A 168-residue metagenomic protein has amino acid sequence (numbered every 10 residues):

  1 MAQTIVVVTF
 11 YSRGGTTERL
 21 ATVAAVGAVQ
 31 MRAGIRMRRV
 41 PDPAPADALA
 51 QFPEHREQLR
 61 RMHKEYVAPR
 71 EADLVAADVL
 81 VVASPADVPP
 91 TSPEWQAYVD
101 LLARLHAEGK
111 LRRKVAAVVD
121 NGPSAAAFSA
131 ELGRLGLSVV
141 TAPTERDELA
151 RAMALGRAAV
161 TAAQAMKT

Functional and structural regions predicted by a protein language model:
M1-L105, A150-T168: N-terminal beta1-alpha1-beta2 submodule of the flavodoxin-like/Rossmannoid cofactor-binding fold
A103-R113: Short, conserved loop/helix-junction motifs that constitute active-site signature segments in enzyme catalytic cores
L111-A150: Short, glycine-/small-residue-rich phosphate/pyrophosphate-handling segment
